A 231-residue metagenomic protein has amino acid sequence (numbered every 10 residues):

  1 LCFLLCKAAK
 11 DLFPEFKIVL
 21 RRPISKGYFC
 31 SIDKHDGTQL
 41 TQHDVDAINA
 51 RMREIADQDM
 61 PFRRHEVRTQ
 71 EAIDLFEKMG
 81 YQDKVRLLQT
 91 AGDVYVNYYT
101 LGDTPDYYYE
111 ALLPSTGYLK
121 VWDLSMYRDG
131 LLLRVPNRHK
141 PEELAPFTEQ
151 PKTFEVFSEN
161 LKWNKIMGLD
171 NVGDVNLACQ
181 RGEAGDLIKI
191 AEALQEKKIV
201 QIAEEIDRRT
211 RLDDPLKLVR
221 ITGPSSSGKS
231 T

Functional and structural regions predicted by a protein language model:
L1-E15: N-terminal catalytic cores of NTP/NDP-binding nucleotidyl/phosphoryl-transfer enzymes
C2, Y109, G228: Single, functionally critical "micro-switch" positions that shape active/binding sites and transmembrane helices
A8, K17-I202, I206-R211: Auxiliary tRNA-acceptor-end handling modules of aminoacyl-tRNA synthetases
L216: Short coil/loop residues immediately preceding or within conserved phosphate-binding loops of NTP-utilizing enzyme
V219-T231: Glycine-rich phosphate-binding P-loop
